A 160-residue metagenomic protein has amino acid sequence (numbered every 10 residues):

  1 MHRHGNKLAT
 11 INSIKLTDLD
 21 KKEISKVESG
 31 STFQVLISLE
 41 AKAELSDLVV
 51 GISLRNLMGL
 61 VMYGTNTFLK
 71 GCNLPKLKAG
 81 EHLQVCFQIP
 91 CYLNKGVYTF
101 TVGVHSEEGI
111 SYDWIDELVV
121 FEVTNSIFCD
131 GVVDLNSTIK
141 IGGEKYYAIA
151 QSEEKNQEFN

Functional and structural regions predicted by a protein language model:
M1-N160: Localized sequence-composition bias
